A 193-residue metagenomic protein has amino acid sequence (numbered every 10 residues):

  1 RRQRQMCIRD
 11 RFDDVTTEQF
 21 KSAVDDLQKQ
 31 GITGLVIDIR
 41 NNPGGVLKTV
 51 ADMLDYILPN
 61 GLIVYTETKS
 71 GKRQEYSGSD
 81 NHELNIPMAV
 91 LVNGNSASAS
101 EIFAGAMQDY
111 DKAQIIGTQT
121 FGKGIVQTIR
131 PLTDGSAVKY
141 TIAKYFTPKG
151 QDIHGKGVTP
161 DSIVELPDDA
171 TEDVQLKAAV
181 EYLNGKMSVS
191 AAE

Functional and structural regions predicted by a protein language model:
R1-Q5, R9-K123, Q127-R130: Cleft-lining beta-strand/loop regions that shape enzyme active-site pockets
L132-D134, V138-A143: Short acidic, Pro/Gly- and aromatic-enriched capping/linker segments at domain boundaries
T141, H154-K156: Short linear motifs in exposed loops
T147: Short, acidic, Ser/Thr-enriched surface-loop or helix-capping motifs
I153, D169-A170, V174-E193: Conserved functional hotspot residues or short segments at active or partner-binding sites across diverse domains
